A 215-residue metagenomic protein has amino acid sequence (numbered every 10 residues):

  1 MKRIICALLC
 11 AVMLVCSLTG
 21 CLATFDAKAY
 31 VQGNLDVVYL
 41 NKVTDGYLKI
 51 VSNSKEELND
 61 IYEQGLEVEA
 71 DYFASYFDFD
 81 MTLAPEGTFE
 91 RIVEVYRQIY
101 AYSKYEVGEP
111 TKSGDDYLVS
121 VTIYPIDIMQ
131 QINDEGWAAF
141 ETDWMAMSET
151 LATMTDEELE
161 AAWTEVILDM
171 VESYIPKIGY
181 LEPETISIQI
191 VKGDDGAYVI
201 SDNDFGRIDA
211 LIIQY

Functional and structural regions predicted by a protein language model:
R3-A23: Sec-dependent N-terminal signal peptides of Gram-positive bacterial secreted proteins and lipoproteins
L22-Q98, Y102-Y105: Core segments of small alpha/beta cavity-forming domains
G65, E69, M129-L181: Mixed-charge, low-complexity intrinsically disordered segments
S103-V107, V171-S173: Short structured motifs
E109-Y117, D194: Short, ordered beta-strand-loop transition motifs
D115-P125: A short hydrophobic beta-strand element
I123-M129, K192-D194: Beta-strand elements of well-folded, non-transmembrane domains
A139-T153, P176-Y215: Short beta-strand edge/turn micro-motifs at domain boundaries
